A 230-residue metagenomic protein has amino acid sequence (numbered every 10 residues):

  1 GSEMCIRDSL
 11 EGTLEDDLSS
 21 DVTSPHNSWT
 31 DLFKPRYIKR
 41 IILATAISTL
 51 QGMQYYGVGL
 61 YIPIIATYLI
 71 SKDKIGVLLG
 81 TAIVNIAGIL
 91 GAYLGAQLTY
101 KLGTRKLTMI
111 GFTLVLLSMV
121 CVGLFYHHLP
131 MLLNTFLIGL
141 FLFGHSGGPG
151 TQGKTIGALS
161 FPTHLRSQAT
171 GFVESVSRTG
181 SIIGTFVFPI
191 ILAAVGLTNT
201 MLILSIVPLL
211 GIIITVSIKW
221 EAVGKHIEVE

Functional and structural regions predicted by a protein language model:
G1-I6: Short, small-residue-biased leader/transition segments that mark boundaries at the very start of proteins
F33-Y93: Extracytoplasmic gate region of multi-pass secondary transporters
A66-T67, L98-T99, I190-G196: Interfacial helix-cap and linker-helix signal at transmembrane-aqueous boundaries of multi-pass secondary transporters
K74, T163-V173: Loop-to-transmembrane helix entry/capping segments in MFS-fold secondary transporters and related SLC/MFSD carriers
A92-T104: Helix-to-loop junctions at the C-terminal end of transmembrane segments in multipass secondary transporters
L114-H128: C-terminal ends and interior cores of transmembrane alpha-helices in multi-pass membrane transporters/permeases
G147-F161: Intracellular juxtamembrane helix-capping segments at the cytosolic ends of symmetry-related transmembrane helices
L192-I206: A membrane-interface helix-boundary motif in multi-pass transporters
